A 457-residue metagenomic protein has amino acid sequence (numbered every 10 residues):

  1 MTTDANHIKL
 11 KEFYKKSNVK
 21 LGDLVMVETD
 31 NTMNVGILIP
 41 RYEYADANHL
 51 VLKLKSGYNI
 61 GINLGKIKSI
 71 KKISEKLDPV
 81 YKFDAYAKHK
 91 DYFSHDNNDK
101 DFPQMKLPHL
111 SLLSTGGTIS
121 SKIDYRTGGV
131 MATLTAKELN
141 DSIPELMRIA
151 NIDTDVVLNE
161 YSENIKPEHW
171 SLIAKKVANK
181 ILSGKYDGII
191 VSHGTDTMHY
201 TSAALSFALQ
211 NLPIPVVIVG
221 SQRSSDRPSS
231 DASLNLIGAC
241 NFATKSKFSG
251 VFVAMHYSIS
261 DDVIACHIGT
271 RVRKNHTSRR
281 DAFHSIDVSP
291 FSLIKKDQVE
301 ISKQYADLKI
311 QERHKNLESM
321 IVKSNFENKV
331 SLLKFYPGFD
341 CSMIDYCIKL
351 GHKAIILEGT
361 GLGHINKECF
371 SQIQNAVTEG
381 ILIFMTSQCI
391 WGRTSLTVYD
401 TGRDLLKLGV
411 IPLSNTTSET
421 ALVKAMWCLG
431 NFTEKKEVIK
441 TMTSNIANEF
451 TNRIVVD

Functional and structural regions predicted by a protein language model:
T2-K100: Conserved RNA-binding domains used in RNP assembly and mRNA/RNA metabolism
K11-F13, I73, L77-K180: ATP/NTP phosphate-donor binding region
P108-H109, L113-S114, D124, T135-M147 (+2 more regions): Accessory alpha-helical/coil subdomains and C-terminal extensions that flank or cap enzyme catalytic cores
R126-T135, A203-V217, A232-G238, F242 (+2 more regions): A glycine- and small-aliphatic-rich helix-loop capping segment at beta-alpha/alpha-beta transitions that lines
T154, S395-E434: Interaction/scaffold regions that mediate signaling and macromolecular assembly across diverse proteins
V191-I214, I365-Q374: Short Gly/Thr/Asp-enriched flexible loops that form oxyanion-binding sites at enzyme active sites
V219-Q298: Internal gly/pro-rich beta-alpha loop/helix module that stabilizes soluble enzyme cofactors or their anionic handles
I356-S395: CN hydrolase (nitrilase-like) catalytic-core segments centered on the catalytic cysteine and neighboring Lys/Glu
